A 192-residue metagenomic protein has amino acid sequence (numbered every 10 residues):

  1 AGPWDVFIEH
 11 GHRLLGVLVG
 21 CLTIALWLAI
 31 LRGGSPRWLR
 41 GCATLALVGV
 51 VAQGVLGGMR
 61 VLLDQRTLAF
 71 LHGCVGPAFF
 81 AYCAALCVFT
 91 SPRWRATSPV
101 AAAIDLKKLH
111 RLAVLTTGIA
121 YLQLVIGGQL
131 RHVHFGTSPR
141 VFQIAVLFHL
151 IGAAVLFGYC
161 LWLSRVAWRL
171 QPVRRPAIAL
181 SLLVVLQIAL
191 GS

Functional and structural regions predicted by a protein language model:
A1-S192: Polytopic transmembrane helical bundles with strong interfacial aromatic enrichment
